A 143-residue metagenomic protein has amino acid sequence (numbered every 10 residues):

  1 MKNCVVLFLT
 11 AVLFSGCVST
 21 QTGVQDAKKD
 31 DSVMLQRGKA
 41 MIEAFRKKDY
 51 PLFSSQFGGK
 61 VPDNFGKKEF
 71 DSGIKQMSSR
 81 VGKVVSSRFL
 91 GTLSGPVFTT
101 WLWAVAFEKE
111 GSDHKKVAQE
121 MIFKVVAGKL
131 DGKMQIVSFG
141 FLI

Functional and structural regions predicted by a protein language model:
M1-C4: Positively charged n-region of N-terminal signal peptides that target proteins for export
L7-S15: Bacterial N-terminal signal peptides
S15, F45-S55, K109-S112, S138-I143: Short, charge-rich amphipathic segments
C17-K47: Short, low-complexity N-terminal intrinsically disordered segments enriched in polar/charged residues
K28, A40, A44, S79 (+3 more regions): Acidic, low-complexity intrinsically disordered segments
Q36, P51-T100: Short solvent-exposed beta->alpha transition segments
G91-I143: Exposed beta-sheet edge and beta->alpha loop/turn motif
